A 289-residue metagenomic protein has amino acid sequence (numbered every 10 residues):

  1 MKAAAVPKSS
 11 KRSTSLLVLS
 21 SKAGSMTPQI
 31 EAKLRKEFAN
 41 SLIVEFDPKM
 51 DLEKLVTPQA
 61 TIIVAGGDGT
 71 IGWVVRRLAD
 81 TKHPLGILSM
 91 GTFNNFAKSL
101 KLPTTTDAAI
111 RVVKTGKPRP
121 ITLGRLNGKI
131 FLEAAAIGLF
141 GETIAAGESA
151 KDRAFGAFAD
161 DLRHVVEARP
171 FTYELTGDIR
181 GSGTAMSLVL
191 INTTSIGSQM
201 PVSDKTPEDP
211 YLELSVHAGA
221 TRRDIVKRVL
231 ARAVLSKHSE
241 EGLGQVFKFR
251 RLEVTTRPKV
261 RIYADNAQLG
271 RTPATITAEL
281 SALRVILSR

Functional and structural regions predicted by a protein language model:
M1-A65, G72, R76-D80, D107-A108 (+1 more regions): ATP/NTP phosphate-donor binding region
K2-A5, I179-S182, V216-R289: ATP/nucleoside-binding phosphotransfer catalytic cores, i.e., glycine-rich phosphate-binding loops
V18-S20, L88, I191, H217: Short hydrophobic segments within beta-strands
T27-P28, W73-R76, F96-K98, Q199-M200 (+2 more regions): Short glycine-/acidic-enriched loop or helix-start segments at secondary-structure transitions that form or flank
L52, I71-G72, G197, R271: Short, well-ordered alpha-helical microsegments
A65, T70-F96, P103: Hydrophobic alpha-helical segments that either span membranes
T92-G128, E133: Short, glycine-/small-residue-rich phosphate/pyrophosphate-handling segment
N127-V216, A220: ATP/pyrophosphate-binding catalytic subdomain of soluble kinases
